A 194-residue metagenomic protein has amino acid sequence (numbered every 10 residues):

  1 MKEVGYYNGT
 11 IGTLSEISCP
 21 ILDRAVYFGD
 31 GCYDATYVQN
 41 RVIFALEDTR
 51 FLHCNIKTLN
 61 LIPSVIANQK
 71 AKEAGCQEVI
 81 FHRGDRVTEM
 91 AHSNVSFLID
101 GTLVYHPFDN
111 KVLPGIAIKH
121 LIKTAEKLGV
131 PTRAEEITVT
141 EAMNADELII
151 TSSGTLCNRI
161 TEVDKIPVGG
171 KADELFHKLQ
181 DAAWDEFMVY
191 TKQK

Functional and structural regions predicted by a protein language model:
M1-K194: Helix-start/capping segments and mature chain N-termini
